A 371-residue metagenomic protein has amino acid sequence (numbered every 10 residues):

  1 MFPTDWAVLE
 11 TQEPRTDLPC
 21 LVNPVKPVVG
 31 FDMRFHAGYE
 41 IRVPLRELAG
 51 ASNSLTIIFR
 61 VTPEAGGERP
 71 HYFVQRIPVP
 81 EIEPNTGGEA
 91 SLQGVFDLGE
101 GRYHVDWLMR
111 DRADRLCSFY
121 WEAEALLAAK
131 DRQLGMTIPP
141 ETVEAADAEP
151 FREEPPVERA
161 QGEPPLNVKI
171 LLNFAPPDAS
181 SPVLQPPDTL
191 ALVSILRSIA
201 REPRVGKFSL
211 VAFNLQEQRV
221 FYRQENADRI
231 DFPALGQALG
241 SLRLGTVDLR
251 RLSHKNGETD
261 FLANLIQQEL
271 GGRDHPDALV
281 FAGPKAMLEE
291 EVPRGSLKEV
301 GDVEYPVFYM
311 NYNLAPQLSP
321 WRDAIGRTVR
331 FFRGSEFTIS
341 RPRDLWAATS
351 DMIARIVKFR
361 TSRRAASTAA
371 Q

Functional and structural regions predicted by a protein language model:
M1-Q371: Scaffold/interface architecture of coatomer-like assemblies
